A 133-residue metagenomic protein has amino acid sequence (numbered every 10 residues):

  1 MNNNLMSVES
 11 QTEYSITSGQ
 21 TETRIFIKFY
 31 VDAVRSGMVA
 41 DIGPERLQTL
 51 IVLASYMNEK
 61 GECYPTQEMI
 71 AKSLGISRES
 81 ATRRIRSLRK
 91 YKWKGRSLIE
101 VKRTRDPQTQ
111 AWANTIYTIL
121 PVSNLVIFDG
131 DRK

Functional and structural regions predicted by a protein language model:
M1-S80, K94: Short recognition helix of helix-turn-helix/winged-helix DNA-binding domains
R78-K133: Winged-helix/helix-turn-helix nucleic-acid-interaction surface
